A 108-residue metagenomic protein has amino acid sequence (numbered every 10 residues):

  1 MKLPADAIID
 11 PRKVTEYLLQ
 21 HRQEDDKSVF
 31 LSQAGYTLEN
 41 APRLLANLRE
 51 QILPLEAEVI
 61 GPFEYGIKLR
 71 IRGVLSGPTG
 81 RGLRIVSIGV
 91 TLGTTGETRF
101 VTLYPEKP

Functional and structural regions predicted by a protein language model:
M1-G73: Compact soluble domain cores
F63-P108: Short, compact, well-ordered microdomains
